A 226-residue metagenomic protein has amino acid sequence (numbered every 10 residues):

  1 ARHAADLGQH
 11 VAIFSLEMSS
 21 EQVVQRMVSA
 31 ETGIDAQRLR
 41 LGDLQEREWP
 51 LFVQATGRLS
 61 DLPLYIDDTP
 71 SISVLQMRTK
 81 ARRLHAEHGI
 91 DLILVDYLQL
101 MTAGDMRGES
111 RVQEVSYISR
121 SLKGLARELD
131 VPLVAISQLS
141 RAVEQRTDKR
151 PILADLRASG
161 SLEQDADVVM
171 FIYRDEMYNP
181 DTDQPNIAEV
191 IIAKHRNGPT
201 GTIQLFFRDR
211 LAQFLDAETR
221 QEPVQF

Functional and structural regions predicted by a protein language model:
H3-G89, A103, I203: Cytosolic-facing regulatory segments adjacent to core modules
A12, L16, I90-I136: Helical hairpin unit composed of two closely spaced alpha helices linked by a short loop
L16-M18, L44, Y97-L98, Q138-L139 (+1 more regions): Short, ordered loop/turn segments at secondary-structure junctions
E17, I66, D96, V134 (+2 more regions): Residue-level signature of catalytic and energy-coupling elements of molecular machines, predominantly ATP/GTP-dependent
Q22, D68, Y97-Q99, L122 (+3 more regions): Conserved phosphate-chemistry cores used by DNA topoisomerases
Q22-V23, L100-G104, A142-Q145: Short acidic/His/Gly/Ser-rich catalytic and metal-binding motifs that mark active-site loops of diverse hydrolases
L62-D68, G108, L139-T147: Short, basic, glycine/proline-bearing loop/turn elements
S73-L92, R120-D130, R141-F226: C-terminal regions of RecA-like/P-loop NTPase motor modules
